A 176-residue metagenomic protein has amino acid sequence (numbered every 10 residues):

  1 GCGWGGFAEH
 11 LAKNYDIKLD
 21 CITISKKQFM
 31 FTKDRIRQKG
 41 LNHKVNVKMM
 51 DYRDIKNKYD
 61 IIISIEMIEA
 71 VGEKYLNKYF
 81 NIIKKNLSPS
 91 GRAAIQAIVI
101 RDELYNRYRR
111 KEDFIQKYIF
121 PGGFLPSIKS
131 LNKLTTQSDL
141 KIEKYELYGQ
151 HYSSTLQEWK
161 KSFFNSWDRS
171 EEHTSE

Functional and structural regions predicted by a protein language model:
G6-Y15: Conserved SAM-binding loop of SAM-dependent methyltransferases across substrates and taxa, primarily the Class I
K18-T23: Conserved SAM-binding motif I beta-strand of class I
T32-K33: Conserved SAM-binding loop
G40-Y52: Conserved SAM-binding strand-loop segment of SAM-dependent methyltransferases
R53-I62: A short acidic, Gly/Pro-enriched loop at the edge of an enzyme's catalytic core that lines a small-molecule cofactor
N77-P89: A short glycine-rich, Lys/Arg-flanked "PGG" loop and its adjoining helix->strand segment in the class I
S90-I98: Conserved beta-strand signature within the Rossmann-like core of class I S-adenosyl-L-methionine
V99-E171, S175: Substrate-binding/catalytic lobe of Class I Rossmann-like enzymes that use SAM or dcSAM, i.e., the mid-to-C-terminal
